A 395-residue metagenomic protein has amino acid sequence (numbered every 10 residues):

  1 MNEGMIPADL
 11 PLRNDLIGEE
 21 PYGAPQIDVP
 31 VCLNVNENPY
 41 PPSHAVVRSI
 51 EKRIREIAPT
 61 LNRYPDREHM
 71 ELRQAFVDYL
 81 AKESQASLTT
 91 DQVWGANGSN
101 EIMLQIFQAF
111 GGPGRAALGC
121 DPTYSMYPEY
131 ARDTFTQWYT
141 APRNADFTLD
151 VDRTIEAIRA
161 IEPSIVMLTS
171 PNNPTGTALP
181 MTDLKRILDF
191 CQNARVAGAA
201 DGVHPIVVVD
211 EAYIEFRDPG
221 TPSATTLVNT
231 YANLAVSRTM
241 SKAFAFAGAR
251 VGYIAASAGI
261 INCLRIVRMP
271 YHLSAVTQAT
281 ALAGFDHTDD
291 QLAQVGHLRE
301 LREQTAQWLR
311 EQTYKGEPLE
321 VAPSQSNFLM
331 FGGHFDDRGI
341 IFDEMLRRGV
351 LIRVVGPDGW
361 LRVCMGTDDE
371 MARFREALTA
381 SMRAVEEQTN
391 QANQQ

Functional and structural regions predicted by a protein language model:
N2-G98, Q105: N-terminal small-domain helix-loop-helix segment of the aminotransferase-like
D28, T90, A322-F328, G356-W360: Short Gly/Ser/Thr- and Asp/Glu-enriched loop/turn motifs at secondary-structure junctions
S43, N233-Y314, E320-V321: PLP-dependent aminotransferase class I/II
Q74, L149-E162, P174-A243: Active-site pre-lysine segment of PLP-dependent enzymes
A109-Y130: Conserved PLP-anchoring active-site segment centered on the Schiff-base-forming lysine
D121, T140-A145, E211, G356: Short beta->alpha connector loops at strand-helix junctions that form conserved, small/polar/Pro-enriched
A145, R299, E303, E311-R348 (+1 more regions): Conserved PLP-binding catalytic core of the aspartate aminotransferase-like
E344-R348, R353-Q395: PLP-dependent enzyme catalytic core of the Aspartate aminotransferase-like
